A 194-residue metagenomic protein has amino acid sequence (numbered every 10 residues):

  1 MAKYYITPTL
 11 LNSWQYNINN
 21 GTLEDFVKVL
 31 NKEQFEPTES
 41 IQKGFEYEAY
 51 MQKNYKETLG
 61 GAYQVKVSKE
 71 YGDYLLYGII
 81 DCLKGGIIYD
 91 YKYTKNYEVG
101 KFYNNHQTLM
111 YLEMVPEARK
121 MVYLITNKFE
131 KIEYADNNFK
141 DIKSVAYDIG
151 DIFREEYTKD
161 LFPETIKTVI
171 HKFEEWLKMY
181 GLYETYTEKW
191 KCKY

Functional and structural regions predicted by a protein language model:
M1-I87, T185-Y194: Metal-dependent nuclease catalytic cores that hydrolyze phosphodiester bonds in DNA/RNA, characterized by
V65-K172, W176: Mg2+/Mn2+-dependent nuclease catalytic core
V169, E174-Y194: Charged phosphate-binding loop/patch that engages nucleotide di/tri-phosphates or the phosphate backbone of nucleic
